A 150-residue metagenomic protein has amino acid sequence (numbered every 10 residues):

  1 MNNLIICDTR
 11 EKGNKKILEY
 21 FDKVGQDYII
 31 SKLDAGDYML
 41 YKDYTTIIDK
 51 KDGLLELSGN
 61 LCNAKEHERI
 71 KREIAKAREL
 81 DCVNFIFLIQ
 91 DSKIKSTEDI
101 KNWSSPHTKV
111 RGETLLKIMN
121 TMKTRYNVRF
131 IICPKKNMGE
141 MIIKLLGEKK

Functional and structural regions predicted by a protein language model:
M1-D43, E56-K150: Non-catalytic C-terminal interaction segments of nucleic acid-processing enzymes
T46-G53: Conserved catalytic cores of phosphodiester-cleaving nucleases, focusing on short active-site segments
